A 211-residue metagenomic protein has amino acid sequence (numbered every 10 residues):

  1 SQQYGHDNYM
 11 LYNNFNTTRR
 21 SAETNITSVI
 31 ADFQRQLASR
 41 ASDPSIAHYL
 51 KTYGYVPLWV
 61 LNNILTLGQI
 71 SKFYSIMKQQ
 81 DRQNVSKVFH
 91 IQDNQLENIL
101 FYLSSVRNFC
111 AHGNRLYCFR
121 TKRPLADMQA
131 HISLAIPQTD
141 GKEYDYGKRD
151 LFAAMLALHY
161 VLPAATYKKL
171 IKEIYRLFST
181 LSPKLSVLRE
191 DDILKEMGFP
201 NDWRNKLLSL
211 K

Functional and structural regions predicted by a protein language model:
S1-K211: Long, contiguous internal "core" modules enriched in hydrophobic/ aromatic residues
